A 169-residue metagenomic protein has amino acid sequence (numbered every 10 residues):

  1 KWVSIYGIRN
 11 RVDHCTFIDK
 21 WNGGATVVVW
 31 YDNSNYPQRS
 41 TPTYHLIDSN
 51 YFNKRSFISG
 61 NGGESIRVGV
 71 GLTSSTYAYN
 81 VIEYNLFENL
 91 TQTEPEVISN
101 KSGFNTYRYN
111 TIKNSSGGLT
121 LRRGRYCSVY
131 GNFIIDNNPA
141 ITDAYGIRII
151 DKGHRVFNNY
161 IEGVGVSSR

Functional and structural regions predicted by a protein language model:
K1, I8-W21, Y36-F57, T76-T91 (+4 more regions): Right-handed parallel beta-helix
W2, G23-T26, G63-S65, P95-V97 (+3 more regions): Structural detector of coil-to-beta-strand junctions
Y6, V28-D32, K101: Short, well-ordered beta-to-alpha junction loops that form the rim of enzyme active sites and present histidine/acidic
V29-P42, G69: Active-site cleft segment of glycoside hydrolase catalytic domains centered on the general acid/base Glu
W30-Y31, E64-R67, A140: Short Cys/His-rich Zn2+-coordinating modules
Q38, L72-T73, V97, T120: Alpha-helix capping and helix-loop boundary segments enriched in small/acidic/polar residues
